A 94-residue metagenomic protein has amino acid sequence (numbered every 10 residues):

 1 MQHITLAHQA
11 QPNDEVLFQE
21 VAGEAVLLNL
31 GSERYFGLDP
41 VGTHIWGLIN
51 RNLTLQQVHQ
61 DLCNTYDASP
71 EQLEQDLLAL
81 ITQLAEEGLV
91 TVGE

Functional and structural regions predicted by a protein language model:
M1-A25, N29: Long, low-complexity, charged/polar intrinsically disordered regions in eukaryotic proteins
V21, R34-E94: Long, charge-rich, low-complexity alpha-helical segments
